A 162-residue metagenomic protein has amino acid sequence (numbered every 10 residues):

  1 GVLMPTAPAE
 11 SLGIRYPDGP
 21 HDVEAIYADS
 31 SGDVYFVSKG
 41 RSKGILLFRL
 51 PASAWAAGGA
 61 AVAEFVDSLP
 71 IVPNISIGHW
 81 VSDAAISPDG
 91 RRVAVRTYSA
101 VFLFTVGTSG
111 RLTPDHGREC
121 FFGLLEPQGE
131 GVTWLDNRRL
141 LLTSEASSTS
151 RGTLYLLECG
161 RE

Functional and structural regions predicted by a protein language model:
G1-E162: Sequence/structural signature of beta-propeller domains
